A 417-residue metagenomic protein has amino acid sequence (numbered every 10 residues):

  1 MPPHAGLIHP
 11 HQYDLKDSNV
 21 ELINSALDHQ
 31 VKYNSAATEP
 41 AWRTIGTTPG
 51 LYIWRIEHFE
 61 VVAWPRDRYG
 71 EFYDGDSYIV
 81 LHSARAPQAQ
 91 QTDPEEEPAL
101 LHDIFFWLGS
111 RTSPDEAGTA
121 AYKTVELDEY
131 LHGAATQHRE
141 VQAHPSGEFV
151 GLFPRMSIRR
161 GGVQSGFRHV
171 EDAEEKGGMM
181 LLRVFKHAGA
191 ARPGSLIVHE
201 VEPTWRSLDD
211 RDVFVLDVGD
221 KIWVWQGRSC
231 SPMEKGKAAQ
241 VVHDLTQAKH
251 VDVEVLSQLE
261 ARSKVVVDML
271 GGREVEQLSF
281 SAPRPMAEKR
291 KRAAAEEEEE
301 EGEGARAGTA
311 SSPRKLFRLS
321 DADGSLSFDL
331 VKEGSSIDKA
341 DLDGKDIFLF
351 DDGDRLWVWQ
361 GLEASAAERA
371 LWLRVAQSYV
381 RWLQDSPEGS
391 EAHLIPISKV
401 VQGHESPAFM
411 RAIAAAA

Functional and structural regions predicted by a protein language model:
M1-A417: Long, low-complexity regulatory segments enriched in Ser/Thr/Pro/Gly and acidic residues
